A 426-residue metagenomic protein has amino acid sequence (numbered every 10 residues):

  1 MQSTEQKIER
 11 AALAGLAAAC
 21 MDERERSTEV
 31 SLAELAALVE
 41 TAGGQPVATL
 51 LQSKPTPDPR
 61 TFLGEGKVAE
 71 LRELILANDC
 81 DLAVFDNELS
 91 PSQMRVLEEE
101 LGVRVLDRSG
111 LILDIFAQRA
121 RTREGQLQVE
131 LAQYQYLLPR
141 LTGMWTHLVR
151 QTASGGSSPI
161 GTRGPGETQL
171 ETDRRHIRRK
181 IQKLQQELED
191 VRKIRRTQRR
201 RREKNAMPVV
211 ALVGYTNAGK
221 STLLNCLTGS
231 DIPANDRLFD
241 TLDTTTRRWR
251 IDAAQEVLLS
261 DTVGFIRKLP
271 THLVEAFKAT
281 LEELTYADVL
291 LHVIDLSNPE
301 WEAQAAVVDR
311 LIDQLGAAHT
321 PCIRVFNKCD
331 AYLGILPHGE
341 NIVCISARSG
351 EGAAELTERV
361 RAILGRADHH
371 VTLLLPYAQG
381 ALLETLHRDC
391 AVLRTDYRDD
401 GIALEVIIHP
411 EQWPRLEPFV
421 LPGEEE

Functional and structural regions predicted by a protein language model:
M1-A14, E23-R24, A36, T142-A218 (+4 more regions): C-terminal-of-GTPase-core extension/linker across diverse P-loop GTPases
M1-D114, E425-E426: N-terminal accessory targeting/assembly segments
C20-S27, P57-T61, R119-E124, Q169 (+4 more regions): Flexible beta-alpha connector loops of hexameric P-loop NTPases
S31-T41, V68, R72-A77, N87-V103 (+2 more regions): Conserved C-terminal guanine-recognition region of P-loop GTPase G domains, centered on the G4
S109-L113, L238-F239, A347-S349: Short, acidic/turn-prone active-site loops that include or flank metal/cofactor- and phosphate-binding residues
G110-A132, R140: Short alpha-helix plus adjacent loop in nuclease-associated cores
R195, R202-P208, C226-L258, I266-A279 (+2 more regions): Switch I (effector-binding) loop of TRAFAC-class P-loop GTPase G-domains
